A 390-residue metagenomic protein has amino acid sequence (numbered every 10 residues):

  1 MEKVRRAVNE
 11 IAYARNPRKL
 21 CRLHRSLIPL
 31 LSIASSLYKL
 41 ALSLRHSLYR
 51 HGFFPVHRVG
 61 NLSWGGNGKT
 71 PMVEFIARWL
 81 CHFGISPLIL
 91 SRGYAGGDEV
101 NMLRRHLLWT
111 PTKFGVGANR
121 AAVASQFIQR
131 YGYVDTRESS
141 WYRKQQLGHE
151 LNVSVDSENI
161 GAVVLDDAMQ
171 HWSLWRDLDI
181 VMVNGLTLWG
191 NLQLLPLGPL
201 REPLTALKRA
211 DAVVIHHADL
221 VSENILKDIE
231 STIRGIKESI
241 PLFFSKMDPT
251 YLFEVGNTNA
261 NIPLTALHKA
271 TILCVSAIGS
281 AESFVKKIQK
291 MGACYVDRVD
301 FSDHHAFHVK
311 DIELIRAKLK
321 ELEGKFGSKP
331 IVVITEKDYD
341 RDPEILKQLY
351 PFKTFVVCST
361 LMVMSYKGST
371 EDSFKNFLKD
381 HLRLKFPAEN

Functional and structural regions predicted by a protein language model:
E2-H24, L188-K329, A388-E389: C-terminal accessory "lid"/substrate-recognition subdomains
K3-H57, S369-T370, F374, H381-E389: A transmembrane-helix-recognition feature enriched in membrane-embedded lipid enzymes and envelope glyco-/phospholipid
L37, T70, L103, D166 (+4 more regions): Residue-level signal for inorganic ion chemistry
H46-A95, D219-L220, L384, A388-N390: Walker A (P-loop) phosphate-binding motif
S86-L90, V181, T271-V275: Conserved beta-strand elements of the Class I
I89-F244: Phosphate/Mg2+-binding loops and adjacent switch elements in nucleotide/diphosphate-handling enzyme cores
D248-T250, S302-A306, Y350-L384: Short, flexible loop segments at boundaries between secondary-structure elements
K329-K337: Acidic beta-strand-to-loop metal/phosphate-binding motif
